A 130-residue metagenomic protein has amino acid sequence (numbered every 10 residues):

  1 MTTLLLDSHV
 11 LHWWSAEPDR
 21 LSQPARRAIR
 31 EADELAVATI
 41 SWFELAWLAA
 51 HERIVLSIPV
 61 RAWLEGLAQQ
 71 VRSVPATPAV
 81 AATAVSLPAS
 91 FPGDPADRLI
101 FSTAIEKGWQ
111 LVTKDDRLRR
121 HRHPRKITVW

Functional and structural regions predicted by a protein language model:
M1-V37, H51-E65, K107, D116 (+2 more regions): Short, well-structured N-terminal submotif of metal-dependent ribonuclease cores
S8-H9, L45, A84, A104: Generic structural signal for small/hydrophobic residues in well-ordered secondary structure, especially within
H9, F43-A46, A79, R98-L99: Active-site phosphate/pyrophosphate-handling residues
E17, S41, V80: A generic "binding-loop/recognition-motif" signal
V37-I40, A76: Short glycine/serine/threonine-enriched helix-capping/active-site loop that flanks the nucleotide-sugar donor pocket
A46, G66-L67, A84, H121-H123: Short secondary-structure boundary/hinge segments and terminal tails
A49-A50, S86-P88, H123-K126: Short secondary-structure transition/capping segments
S57-I58, A68-D116, T128-W130: Active-site neighborhoods of divalent-metal-dependent phosphate/nucleic-acid chemistry enzymes
